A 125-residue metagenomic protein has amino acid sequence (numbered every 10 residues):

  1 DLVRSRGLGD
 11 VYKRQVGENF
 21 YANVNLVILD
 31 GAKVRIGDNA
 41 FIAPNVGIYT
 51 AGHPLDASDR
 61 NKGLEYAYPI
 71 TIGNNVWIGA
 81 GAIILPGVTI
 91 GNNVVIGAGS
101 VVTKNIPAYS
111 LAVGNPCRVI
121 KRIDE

Functional and structural regions predicted by a protein language model:
D1-Y12: Single conserved hydrophobic/aromatic residue that forms the stacking wall/gate of nucleotide- or nucleobase-binding
R4, P86, K104: Conserved coupling/switch loop of ABC ATPases
D10-V16, Y21-T89, N115-E125: Flexible, glycine/small-residue-enriched loop-and-beta-strand segment within the central core of proteins
V88-G91, I106: Extended beta-solenoid/beta-helix repeat architectures
I96, G114: Conserved G/P- and acidic residue-centered "switch" motifs that form tight phosphate/ATP-binding loops in soluble
